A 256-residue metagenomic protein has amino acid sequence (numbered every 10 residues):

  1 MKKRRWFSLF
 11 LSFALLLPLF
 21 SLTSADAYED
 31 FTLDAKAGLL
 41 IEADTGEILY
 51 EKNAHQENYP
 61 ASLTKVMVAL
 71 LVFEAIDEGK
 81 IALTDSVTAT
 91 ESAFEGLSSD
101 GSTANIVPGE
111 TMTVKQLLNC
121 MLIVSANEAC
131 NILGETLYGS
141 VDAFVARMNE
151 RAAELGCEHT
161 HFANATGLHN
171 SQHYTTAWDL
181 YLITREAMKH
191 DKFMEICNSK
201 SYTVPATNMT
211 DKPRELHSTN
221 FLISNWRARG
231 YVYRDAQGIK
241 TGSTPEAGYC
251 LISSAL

Functional and structural regions predicted by a protein language model:
M1-K3, M188: Short amphipathic alpha-helical segments with coiled-coil-like heptad repeat character
K2, S12, N149-A152: Periplasmic/cell-envelope proteins involved in peptidoglycan metabolism and beta-lactam response
R4-A25: Sec-dependent N-terminal signal peptides of Gram-positive bacterial secreted proteins and lipoproteins
R5, Y28, D77-G79, P245 (+1 more regions): Generic marker of residues within folded, mature protein domains
S21, D44, Y202: Flexible, active-site-proximal loop/turn residues at the rims of small-molecule/cofactor binding pockets and catalytic
A25-W178, A187-D191: Active-site-adjacent loops and short helices of periplasmic peptidoglycan-processing enzymes
F31-A35, S140-L256: Penicillin-recognizing serine hydrolase domain
